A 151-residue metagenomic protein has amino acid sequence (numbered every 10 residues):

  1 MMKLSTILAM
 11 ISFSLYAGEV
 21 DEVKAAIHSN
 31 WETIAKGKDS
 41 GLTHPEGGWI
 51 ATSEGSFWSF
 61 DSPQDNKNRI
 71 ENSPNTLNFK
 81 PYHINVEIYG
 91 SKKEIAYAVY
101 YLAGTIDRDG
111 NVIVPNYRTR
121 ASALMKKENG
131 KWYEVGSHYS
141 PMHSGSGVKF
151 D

Functional and structural regions predicted by a protein language model:
L4-S14: Sec-dependent N-terminal signal peptides
S12-S40, F150-D151: Short, low-complexity N-terminal intrinsically disordered segments enriched in polar/charged residues
V20-A25, K36-E94, P115: A solvent-exposed, acidic/Ser-Thr-rich amphipathic alpha-helical stretch
I50-A51, A98, E134-G136: Short hydrophobic/aromatic-rich beta-strand segments that constitute the beta-sheet cores of beta-sandwich/beta-barrel
H83, A103, N116-S122: Well-ordered beta-strand positions in beta-sheet-rich domains
V86-Y97, V112, M125-Y133: A short, structured loop/turn motif at beta-sheet edges
V99-D107: Generic short beta-strand segments
R118-V148: Short beta-strand edge/turn micro-motifs at domain boundaries
